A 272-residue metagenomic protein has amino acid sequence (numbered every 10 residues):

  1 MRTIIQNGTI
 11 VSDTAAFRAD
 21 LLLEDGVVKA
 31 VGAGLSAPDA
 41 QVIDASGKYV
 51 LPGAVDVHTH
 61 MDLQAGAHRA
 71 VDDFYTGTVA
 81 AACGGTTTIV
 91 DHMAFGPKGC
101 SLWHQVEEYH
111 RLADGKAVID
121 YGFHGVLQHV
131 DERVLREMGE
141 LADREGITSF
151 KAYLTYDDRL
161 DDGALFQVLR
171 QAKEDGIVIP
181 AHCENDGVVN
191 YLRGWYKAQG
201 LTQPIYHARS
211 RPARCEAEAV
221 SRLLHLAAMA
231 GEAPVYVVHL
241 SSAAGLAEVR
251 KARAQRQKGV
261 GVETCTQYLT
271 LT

Functional and structural regions predicted by a protein language model:
M1-P52: Histidine-rich, glycine-flanked metal-binding segment
G8, G26, G47, H58 (+7 more regions): Divalent metal-coordination and catalytic microenvironments
A45-K116, R133: Metal-associated gating/positioning segment near the N- to mid-region
P52, T88, D120, G176-V178 (+1 more regions): Proline-centered loop/turn at the N-terminus of a beta-strand
D56-T59, T88-H92, V118, G122 (+1 more regions): Gly-rich Lys/Arg/Thr-decorated short loops/hinges at beta-loop-alpha junctions or inter-strand turns that position
L102-I119, L169-A181: Alpha-helix-loop-beta-strand connector modules within alpha/beta enzyme cores
G125-E132: Active-site beta->alpha loop and helix N-cap motifs at the rims of alpha/beta catalytic domains
R136-T272: Histidine/acidic residue-rich metal-binding segments in metalloenzymes
